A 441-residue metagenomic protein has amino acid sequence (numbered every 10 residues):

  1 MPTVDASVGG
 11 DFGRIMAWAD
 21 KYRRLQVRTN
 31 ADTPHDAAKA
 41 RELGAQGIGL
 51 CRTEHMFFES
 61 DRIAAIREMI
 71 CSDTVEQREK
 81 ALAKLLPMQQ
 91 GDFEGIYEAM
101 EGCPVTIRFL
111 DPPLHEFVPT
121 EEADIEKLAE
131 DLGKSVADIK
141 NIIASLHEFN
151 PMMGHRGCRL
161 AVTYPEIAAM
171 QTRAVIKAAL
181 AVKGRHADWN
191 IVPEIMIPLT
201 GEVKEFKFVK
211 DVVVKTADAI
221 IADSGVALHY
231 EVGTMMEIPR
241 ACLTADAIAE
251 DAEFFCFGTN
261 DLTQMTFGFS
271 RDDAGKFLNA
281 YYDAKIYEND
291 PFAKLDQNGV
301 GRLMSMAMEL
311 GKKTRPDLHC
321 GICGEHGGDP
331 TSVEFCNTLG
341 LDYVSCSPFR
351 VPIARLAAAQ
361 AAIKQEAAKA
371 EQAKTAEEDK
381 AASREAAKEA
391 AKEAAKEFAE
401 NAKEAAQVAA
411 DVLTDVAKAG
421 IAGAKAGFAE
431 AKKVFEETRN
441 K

Functional and structural regions predicted by a protein language model:
M1: Conserved glycine-bearing catalytic or ligand-binding loops at nucleotide- and phosphate-handling centers of large
V8-K369: Conserved alpha/beta-domain cores
E371-K441: Polar-face residues of amphipathic alpha-helices and helix-prone low-complexity segments
